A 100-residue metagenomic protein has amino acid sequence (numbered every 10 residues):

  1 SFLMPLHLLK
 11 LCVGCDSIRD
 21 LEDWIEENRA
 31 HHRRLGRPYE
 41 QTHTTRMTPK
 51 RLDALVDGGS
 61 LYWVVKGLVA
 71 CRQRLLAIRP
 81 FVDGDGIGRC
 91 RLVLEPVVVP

Functional and structural regions predicted by a protein language model:
S1-E26: Short, extreme N-terminal leader segments that mark the start of a protein/domain
S1-F2, L52-L55, V82-G84: A general structural signal for short secondary-structure junctions and capping/turn motifs
L6, D57-L61, I87-C90: Short, surface-exposed beta-edge/turn micro-motifs
L8, H32, V82: Phosphate/adenylate-binding glycine loop and adjacent helical scaffold
L11-D16, K66-L68, V97: Histidine- and/or cysteine-centered catalytic micro-motif in compact active-site loops
E27-N28, R79: Short, solvent-exposed amphipathic alpha-helical segments in soluble enzyme and RNA/protein-processing domains
R29-R72: Short, well-structured hydrophobic secondary-structure segments
C71-P100: Mid-chain, well-packed structural core segment of small domains
